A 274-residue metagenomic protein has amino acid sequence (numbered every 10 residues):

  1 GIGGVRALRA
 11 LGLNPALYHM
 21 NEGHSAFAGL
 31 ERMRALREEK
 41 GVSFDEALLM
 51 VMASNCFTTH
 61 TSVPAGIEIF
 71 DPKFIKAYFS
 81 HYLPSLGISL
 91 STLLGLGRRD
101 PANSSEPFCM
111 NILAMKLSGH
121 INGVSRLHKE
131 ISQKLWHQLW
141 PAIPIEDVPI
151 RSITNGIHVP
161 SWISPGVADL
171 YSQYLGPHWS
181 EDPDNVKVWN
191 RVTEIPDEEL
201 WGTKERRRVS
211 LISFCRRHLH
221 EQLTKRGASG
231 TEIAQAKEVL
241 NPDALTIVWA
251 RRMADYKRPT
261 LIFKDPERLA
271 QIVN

Functional and structural regions predicted by a protein language model:
G1-N274: Catalytic cores of carbohydrate-active enzymes across secretory and cytosolic contexts
